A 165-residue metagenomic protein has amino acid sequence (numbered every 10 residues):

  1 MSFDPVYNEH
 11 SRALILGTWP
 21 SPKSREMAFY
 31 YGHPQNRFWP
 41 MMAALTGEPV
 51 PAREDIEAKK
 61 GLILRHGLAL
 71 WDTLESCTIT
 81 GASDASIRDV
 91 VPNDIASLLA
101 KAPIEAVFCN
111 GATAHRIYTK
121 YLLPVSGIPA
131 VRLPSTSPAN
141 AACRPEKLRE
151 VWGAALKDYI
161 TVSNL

Functional and structural regions predicted by a protein language model:
D4-R12, H33-P34, T80-A96, T119-L165: C-terminal capping/extension of enzyme domains
R12-A13, A106: Structural motif
K23-S86: Short, surface-exposed acidic-centric catalytic microdomains
M42, I117-Y118: Hydrophobic packing residues within well-ordered alpha-helices of enzyme cores
V50-P51, R116, L122: Short polar/charged helix/loop
R65-T113: Internal catalytic-core helix/loop-beta-alpha segment that presents or stabilizes conserved functional determinants
A106, A112-H115, P124-P129: Catalytic phosphate/metal-binding cores of nucleic-acid and nucleotide-processing enzymes, i.e., regions that mediate
